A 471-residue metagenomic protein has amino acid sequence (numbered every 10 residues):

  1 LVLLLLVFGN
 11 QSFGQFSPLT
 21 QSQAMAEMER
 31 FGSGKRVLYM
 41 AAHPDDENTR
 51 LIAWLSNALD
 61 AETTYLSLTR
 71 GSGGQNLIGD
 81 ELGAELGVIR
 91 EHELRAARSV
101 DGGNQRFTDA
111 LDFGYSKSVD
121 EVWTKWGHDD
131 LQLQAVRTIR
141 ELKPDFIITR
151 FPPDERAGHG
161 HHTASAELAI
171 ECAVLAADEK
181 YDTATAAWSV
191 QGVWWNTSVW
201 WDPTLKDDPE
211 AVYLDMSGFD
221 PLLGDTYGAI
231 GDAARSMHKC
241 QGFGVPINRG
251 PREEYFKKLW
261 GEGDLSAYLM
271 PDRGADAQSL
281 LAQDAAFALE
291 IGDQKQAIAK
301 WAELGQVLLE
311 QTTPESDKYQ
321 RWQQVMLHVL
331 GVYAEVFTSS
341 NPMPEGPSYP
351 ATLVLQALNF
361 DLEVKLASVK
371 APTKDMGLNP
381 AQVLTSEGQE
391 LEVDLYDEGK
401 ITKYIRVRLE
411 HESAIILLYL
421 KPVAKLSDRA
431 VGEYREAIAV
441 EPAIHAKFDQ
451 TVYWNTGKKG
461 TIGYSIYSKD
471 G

Functional and structural regions predicted by a protein language model:
L1-Q11: Bacterial N-terminal signal peptides
F13-V37, S118-V122, H128-E335, V407 (+1 more regions): Metal-dependent de-N-acetylase/amidase catalytic core
G14-E141, T163, I170-V174: Active-site rim/loop-helix segments in enzyme catalytic domains that contact anionic ligands
N341-S348, V452-G460: Short, solvent-exposed loop/linker segments at the N-terminal edge of repeated beta-sheet extracellular domains
Q356-L362, S465-G471: Short solvent-exposed strand-capping/beta-turn motif centered on an Asx-Ser/Thr pair
K370-G377: Short, solvent-exposed loop/linker segments at beta-strand-coil boundaries, enriched for Pro/Gly and Ser/Thr
Q382-A424: Eukaryote-biased detector of low-complexity, proline/serine/threonine-rich segments and adjacent exposed loops
S413-V452: Short beta-strand elements
